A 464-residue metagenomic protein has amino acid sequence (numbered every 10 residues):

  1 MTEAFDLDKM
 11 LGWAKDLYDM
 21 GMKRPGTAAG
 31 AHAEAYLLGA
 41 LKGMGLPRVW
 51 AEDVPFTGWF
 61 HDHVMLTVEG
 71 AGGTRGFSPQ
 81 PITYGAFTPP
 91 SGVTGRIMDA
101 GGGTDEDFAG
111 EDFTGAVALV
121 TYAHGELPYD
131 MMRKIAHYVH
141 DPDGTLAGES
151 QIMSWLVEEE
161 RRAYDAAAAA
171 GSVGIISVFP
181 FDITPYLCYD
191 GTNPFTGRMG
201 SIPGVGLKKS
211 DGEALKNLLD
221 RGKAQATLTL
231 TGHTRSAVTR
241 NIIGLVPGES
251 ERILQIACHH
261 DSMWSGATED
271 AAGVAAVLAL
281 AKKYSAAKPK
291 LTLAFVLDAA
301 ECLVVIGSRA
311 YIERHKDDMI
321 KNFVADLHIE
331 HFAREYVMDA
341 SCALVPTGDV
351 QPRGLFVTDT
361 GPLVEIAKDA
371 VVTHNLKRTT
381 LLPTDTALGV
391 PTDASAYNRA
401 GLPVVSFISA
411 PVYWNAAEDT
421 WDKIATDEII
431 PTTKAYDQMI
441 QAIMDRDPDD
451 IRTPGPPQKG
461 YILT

Functional and structural regions predicted by a protein language model:
M1-A28, M44, L187-T192, T196 (+2 more regions): N-terminal capping segment at the start of a domain
M1-A4, D19-A28, T88, I97-D99 (+9 more regions): Second-shell loop/turn segments in exported
L7, G12-V139: Noncatalytic luminal/extracellular "stalk/propeptide" segments of secretory-pathway proteins
P79, T83-G110, T192-T268, K282-A286 (+2 more regions): Soluble metallo-hydrolase cores and metallopeptidase-like ectodomains found primarily in the secretory/periplasmic
T104-D112, V117, Y122-D182: A conserved hydrophobic secondary-structure block that centers on an alpha-helix together with its immediately flanking
G212, E249-E251, D298-V404: Metal-dependent peptidase/peptidase-like ectodomains
L293, V412-T464: His/Asp/Glu-rich mid-to-C-terminal helical/loop segments that flank catalytic regions of hydrolases
P383-T433: Zn-dependent metallopeptidase/amidohydrolase metal-coordination segment
